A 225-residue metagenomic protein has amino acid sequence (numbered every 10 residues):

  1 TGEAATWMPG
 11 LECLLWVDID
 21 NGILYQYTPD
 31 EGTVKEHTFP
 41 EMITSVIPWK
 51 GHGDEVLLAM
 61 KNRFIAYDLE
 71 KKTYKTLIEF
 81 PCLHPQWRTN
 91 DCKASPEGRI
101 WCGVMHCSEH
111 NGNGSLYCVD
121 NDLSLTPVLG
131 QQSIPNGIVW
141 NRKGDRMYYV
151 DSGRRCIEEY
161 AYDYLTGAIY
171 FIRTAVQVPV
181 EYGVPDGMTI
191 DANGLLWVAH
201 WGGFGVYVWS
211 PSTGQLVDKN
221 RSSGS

Functional and structural regions predicted by a protein language model:
T1-L11, P40-V56, C82-R99, V128-M147 (+2 more regions): Beta-rich, blade/repeat-based domains predominating in secreted/periplasmic proteins but also intracellular
M8-P9, L14-D20, V56-N62, I100-H110 (+2 more regions): Conserved beta-strand positions in repeat-built beta-propeller and related beta-rich domains
P9-F39, K61-A66: Beta-propeller domains
I23-Y25, R63-I65, G114-Y117, C156-E158 (+1 more regions): A short loop-to-beta-strand structural motif that recurs across blades of beta-propeller domains
G32-T38, K75-C82, L123-G130, F171-V178 (+1 more regions): A short beta-strand motif characteristic of beta-propeller blades
D54, L69, Y117-L123, R142 (+2 more regions): Flexible "stalk/tail and boundary" regions
K72-V128: Hydrophobic alpha-helical segments and helix pairs
Y160-A168, P211-T213: Short loop/turn segments immediately following beta-strands, especially the blade-tip and inter-blade linker loops
